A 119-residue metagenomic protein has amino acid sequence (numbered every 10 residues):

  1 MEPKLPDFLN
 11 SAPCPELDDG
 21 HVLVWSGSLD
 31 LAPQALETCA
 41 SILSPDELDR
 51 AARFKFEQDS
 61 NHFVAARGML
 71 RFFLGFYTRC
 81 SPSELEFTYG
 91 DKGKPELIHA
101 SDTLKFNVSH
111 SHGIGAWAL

Functional and structural regions predicted by a protein language model:
M1-L119: Core catalytic alpha/beta fold that binds nucleotide/phospho-ligands
